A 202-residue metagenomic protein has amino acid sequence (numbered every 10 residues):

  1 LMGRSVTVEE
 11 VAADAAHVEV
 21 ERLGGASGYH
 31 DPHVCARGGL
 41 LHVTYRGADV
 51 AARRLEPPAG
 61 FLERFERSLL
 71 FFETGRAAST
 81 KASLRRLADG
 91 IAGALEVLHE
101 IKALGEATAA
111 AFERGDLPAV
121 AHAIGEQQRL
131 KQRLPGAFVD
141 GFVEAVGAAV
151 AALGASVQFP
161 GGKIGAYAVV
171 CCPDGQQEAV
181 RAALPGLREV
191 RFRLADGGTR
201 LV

Functional and structural regions predicted by a protein language model:
M2-S5, A13-A26, H30-F159, V169-V202: C-terminal nucleotide
K163-G165: Glycine-rich nucleotide-binding loop
